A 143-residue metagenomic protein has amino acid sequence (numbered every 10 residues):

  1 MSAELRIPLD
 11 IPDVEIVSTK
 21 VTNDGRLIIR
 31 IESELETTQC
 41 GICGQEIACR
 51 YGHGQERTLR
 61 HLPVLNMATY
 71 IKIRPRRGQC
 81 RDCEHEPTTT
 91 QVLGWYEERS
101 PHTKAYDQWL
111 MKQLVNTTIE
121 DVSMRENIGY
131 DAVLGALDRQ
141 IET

Functional and structural regions predicted by a protein language model:
M1-H85, V92-L93: Short, conserved DNA-binding cores of transcription-related domains
T58-T143: Short, positively charged, Gly/Tyr-enriched micro-motifs that form contact patches at catalytic or ligand/partner
